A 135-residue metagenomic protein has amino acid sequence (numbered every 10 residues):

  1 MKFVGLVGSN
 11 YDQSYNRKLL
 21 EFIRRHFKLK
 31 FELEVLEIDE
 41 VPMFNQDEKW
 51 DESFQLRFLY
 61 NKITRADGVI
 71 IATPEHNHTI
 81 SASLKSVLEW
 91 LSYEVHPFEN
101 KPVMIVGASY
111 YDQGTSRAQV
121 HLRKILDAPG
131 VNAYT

Functional and structural regions predicted by a protein language model:
M1-E94: N-terminal beta1-alpha1-beta2 submodule of the flavodoxin-like/Rossmannoid cofactor-binding fold
K101-T135: Short, glycine-/small-residue-rich phosphate/pyrophosphate-handling segment
